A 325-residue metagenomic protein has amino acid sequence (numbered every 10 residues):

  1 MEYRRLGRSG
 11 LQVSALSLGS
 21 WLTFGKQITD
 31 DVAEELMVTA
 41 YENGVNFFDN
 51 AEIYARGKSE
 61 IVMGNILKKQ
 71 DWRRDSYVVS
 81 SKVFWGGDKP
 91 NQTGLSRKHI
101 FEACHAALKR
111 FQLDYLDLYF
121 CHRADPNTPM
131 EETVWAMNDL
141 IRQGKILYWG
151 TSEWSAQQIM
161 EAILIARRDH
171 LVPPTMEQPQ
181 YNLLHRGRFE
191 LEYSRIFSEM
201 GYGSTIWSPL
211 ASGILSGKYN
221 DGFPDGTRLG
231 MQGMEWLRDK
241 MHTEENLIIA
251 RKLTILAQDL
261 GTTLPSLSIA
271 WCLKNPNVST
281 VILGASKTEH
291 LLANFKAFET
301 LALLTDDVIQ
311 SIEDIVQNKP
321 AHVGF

Functional and structural regions predicted by a protein language model:
M1-Y77, R142: N-terminal binding-site loop/beta-alpha segment at the start of enzyme catalytic domains that lines or forms
R8-F24, S80-Q92, Y115, F120: N-terminal small/glycine-rich loop or linker at the start of catalytic domains across soluble metabolic enzymes
L18, N50, S81, L118-C121 (+4 more regions): Conserved beta-strand positions
G25-I28, A51-E60, D125-P129, A156-Q157 (+1 more regions): Acidic-and-aromatic substrate-binding clefts and catalytic sites of carbohydrate-active enzymes
I28-A40, G94-F111, I159-L164: Short, acidic/polar
L108-P129: Active-site groove signature of glycoside hydrolases
T128-Q317: Beta/alpha (TIM)-barrel catalytic core signal, keyed to glycine-rich beta->alpha loops juxtaposed to Asp/Glu that bind
